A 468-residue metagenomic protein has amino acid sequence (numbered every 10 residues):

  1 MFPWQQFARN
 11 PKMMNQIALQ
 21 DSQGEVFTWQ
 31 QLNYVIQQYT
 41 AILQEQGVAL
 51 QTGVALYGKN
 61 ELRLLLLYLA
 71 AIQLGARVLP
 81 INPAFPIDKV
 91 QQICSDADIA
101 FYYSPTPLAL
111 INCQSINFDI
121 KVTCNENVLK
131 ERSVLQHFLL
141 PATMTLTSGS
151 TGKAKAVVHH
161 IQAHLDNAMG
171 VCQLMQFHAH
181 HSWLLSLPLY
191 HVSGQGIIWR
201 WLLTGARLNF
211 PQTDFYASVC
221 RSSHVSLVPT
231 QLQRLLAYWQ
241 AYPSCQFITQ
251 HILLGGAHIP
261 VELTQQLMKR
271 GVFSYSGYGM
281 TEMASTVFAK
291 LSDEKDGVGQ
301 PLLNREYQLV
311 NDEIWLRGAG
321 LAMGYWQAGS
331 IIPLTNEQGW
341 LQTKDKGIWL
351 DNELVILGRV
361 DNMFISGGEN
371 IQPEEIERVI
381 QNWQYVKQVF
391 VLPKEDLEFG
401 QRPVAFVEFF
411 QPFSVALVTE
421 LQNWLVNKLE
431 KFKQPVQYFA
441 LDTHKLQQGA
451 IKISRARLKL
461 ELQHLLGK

Functional and structural regions predicted by a protein language model:
I17-G47, E61, P86, V90-Q91 (+1 more regions): Conserved AMP-binding/adenylate-forming core of the ANL superfamily
T28-W29, P141-M169: Conserved AMP-binding A3 loop
A41-F85, N370: Conserved AMP-binding/adenylate-forming
L165-S182, L189-Q233, Y238-Q240: Conserved AMP-binding/adenylation subdomain of ANL enzymes
L236-K295, E306: Gly/Ser/Thr-rich phosphate-binding loop
P301, V310-Q338, E369-I371: Conserved ATP/PPi-binding loop(s) of AMP-dependent carboxylate-activating enzymes
G318, K344-K433, L460: AMP-binding/adenylate-forming catalytic core of the ANL superfamily
L429-K452: AMP-binding/adenylate-forming catalytic domain of the ANL superfamily
